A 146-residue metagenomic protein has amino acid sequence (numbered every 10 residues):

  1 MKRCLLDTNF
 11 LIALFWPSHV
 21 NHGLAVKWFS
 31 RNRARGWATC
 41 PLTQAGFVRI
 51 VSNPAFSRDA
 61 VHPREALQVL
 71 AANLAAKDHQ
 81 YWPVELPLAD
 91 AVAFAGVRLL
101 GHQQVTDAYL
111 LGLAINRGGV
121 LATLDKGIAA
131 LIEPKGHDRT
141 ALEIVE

Functional and structural regions predicted by a protein language model:
M1-T39, V51-E65, E133-G136: Short, well-structured N-terminal submotif of metal-dependent ribonuclease cores
R3, L86-L100, L111-E146: Acidic, PIN/NYN-like endoribonuclease modules and their adjacent C-terminal/linker elements
L11, Q44-F47, I128-A129: A generic structural signal for short hydrophobic patches within well-formed alpha-helices
P17, P41-A45, L67-L99: Acidic catalytic patch
A25, T106-D107: Amphipathic coiled-coil/heptad-repeat helices and related helical stalk/stem segments that mediate oligomerization
G36, D78-Q80, T140-E143: Conserved beta-strand segments of alpha/beta enzyme cores
C40, T106, L124: Replace "coordinates the UDP/GDP/TDP-sugar" with "coordinates nucleotide-activated sugar donors
